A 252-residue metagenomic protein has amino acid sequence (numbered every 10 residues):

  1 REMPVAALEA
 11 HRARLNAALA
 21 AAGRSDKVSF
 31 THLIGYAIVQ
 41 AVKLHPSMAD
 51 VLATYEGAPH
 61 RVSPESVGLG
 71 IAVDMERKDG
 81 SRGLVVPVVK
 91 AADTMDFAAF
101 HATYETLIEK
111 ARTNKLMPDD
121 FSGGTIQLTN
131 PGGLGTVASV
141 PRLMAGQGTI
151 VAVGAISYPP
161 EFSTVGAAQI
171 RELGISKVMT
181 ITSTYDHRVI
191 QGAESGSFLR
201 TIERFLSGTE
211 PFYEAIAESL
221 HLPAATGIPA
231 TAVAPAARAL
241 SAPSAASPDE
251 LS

Functional and structural regions predicted by a protein language model:
R1-S252: C-terminal catalytic/motor cores of large multi-domain enzyme assemblies
